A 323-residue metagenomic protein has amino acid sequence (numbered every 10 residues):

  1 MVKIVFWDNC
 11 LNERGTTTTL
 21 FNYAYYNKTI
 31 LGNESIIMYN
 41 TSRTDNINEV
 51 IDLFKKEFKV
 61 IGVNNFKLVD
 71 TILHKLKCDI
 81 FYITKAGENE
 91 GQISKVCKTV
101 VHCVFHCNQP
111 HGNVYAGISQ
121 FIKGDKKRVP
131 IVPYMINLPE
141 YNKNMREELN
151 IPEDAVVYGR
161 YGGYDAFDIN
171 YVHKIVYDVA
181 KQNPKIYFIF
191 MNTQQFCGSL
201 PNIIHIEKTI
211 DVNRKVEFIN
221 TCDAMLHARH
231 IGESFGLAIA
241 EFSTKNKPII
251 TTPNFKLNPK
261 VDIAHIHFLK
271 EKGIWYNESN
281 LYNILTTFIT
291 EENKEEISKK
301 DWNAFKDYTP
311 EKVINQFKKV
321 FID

Functional and structural regions predicted by a protein language model:
D8-R14, F21-L68, Q194-F196: N-terminal strand-loop element at the rim of the active site of nucleotide-sugar-dependent glycosyltransferases
G15, S279, T290-I322: A charged, aromatic-enriched C-terminal amphipathic alpha-helix characteristic of glycosyltransferases across folds
C78, E217-S234, K247-P248: Acidic donor-binding loop of glycosyltransferase active sites
H106-C107, N113-N142: Donor nucleotide-sugar binding/catalytic pocket of nucleotide-sugar-dependent glycosyltransferases
Y134-S199, H205, V212: Conserved catalytic-core segment of nucleotide-activated headgroup transferases in glycan assembly
V216, I239-T244, N258: Short alpha-helical segment that forms part of, or immediately flanks, the ligand-binding pocket in carbohydrate-active
P248-N258: Short hydrophobic beta-strand element within catalytic cores of glycosyltransferases and related nucleotide-activated
L257-T287: Change "using UDP/GDP/dTDP sugars" to "using nucleotide sugars
